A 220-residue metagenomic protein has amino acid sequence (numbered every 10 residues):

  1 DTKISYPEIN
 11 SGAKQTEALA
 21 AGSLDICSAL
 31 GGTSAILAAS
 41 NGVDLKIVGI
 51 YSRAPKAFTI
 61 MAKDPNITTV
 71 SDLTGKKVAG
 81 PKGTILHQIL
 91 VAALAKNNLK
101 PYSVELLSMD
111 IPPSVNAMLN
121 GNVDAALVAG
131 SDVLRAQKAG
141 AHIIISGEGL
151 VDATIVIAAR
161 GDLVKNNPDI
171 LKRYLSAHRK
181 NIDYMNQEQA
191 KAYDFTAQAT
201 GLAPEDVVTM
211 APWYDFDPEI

Functional and structural regions predicted by a protein language model:
D1-K100, E105-D110, D124-G130, H142-V151: Short, glycine-/small- and polar/acidic-enriched structural segments that line small-molecule recognition paths
Q15, S34, T69, L86 (+9 more regions): Stable alpha-helical elements in mature extracytoplasmic
F58-I67, T154-D169: A bilobed periplasmic-binding-protein/Venus flytrap-type ligand-binding module shared by bacterial periplasmic
A136: Short helix- or helix-capping micro-motifs that position conserved polar/aromatic residues at function-defining sites
G140-I144, I157-A159: Aromatic-anchored, glycine/proline-accented short structural segments that stabilize local strand-turns or short
N166-I220: Secondary-structure end/capping motifs
